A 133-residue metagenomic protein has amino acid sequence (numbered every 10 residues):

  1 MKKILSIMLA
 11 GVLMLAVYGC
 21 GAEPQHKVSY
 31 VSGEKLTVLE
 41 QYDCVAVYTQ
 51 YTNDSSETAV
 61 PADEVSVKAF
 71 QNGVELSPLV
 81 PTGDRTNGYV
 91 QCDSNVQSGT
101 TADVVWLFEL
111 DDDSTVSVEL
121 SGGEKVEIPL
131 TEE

Functional and structural regions predicted by a protein language model:
M1-I4, M8-G11: Positively charged n-region of N-terminal signal peptides that target proteins for export
A16-G19: C-terminal motif of bacterial Sec signal peptides marking the signal peptidase cleavage site
G21, V65-K68, E75, V96-E133: Surface-exposed edge beta-strand/loop patches
G21-D43: Low-complexity, acidic Ser/Thr/Pro/Gly-rich terminal tails and inter-domain linkers that flank the onset of structured
L39, T52-A102: The feature marks short-to-medium sequence segments in extracytoplasmic or secretory-pathway proteins
D43-V47, A102-V104: Structural beta-strand segments of beta-rich domains
A46-Q50, S117-E119: Soluble periplasmic/extracytoplasmic beta-strand elements of cell-envelope proteins
